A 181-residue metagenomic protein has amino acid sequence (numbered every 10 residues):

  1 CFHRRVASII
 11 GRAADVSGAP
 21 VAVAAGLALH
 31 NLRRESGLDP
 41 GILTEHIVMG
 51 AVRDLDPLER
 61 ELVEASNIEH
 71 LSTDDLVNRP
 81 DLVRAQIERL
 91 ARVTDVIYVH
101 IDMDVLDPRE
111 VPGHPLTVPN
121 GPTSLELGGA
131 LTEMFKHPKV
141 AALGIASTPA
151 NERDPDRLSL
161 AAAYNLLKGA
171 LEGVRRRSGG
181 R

Functional and structural regions predicted by a protein language model:
C1, A25, A51-D54, S72-D74 (+1 more regions): Short, structured patches in soluble enzyme cores that scaffold and shape functional sites
C1, G50, V99-M103: Active-site flanking residues adjacent to catalytic metal/cofactor-binding acidic residues
C1-S36, P40, H137-A141: Active-site histidine-anchored catalytic micro-motif
H3-R4, D54, M103-D107: Short, glycine/acidic-enriched loop or turn micro-motifs at the edges of active sites
P40-G41, E45-D54: An alpha-beta-alpha
I47, I68-E69: Short, conserved active-site loop motifs that form the nucleotide-linked donor/cofactor pocket
D54-E61: Short, glycine/polar-rich helix-capping loops at beta-to-alpha or helix-loop-helix junctions that flank or form
E69-R181: Catalytic cores of soluble, metal-dependent hydrolases
